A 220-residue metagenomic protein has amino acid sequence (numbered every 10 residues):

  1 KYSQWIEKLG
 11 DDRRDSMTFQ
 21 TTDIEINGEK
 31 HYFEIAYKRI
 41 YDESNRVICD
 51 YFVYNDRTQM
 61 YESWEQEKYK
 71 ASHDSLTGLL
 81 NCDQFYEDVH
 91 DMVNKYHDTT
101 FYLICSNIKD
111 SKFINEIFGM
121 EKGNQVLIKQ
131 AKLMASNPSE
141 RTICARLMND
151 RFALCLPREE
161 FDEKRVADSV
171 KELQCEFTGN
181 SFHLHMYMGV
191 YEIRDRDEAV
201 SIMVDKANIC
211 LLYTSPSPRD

Functional and structural regions predicted by a protein language model:
K1-D23: Terminal output helix/cap of sensory domains in signal transduction proteins
T18-F19, Y32-A36, Y51, Y187: PAS/PAC sensory module
K38, Y102, N149-A153, G179-I209: A short glycine-enriched loop-to-beta-strand structural element that forms part of the catalytic core of nucleotide
I40, D56-T58, I108-K109, P218: PAS/PAC or PAS-like capping segment
R46-D56, C105: PAS-family sensory domains
N55-E65: PAS-associated C-terminal cap
E65-H73, T77-Y102, K109-S139, A145-N149 (+3 more regions): Conserved long alpha-helical elements within nucleotide-processing catalytic cores of c-di-GMP signaling and class III
Y213-D220: Conserved small/polar residues in nucleotide/adenosyl-binding loops
